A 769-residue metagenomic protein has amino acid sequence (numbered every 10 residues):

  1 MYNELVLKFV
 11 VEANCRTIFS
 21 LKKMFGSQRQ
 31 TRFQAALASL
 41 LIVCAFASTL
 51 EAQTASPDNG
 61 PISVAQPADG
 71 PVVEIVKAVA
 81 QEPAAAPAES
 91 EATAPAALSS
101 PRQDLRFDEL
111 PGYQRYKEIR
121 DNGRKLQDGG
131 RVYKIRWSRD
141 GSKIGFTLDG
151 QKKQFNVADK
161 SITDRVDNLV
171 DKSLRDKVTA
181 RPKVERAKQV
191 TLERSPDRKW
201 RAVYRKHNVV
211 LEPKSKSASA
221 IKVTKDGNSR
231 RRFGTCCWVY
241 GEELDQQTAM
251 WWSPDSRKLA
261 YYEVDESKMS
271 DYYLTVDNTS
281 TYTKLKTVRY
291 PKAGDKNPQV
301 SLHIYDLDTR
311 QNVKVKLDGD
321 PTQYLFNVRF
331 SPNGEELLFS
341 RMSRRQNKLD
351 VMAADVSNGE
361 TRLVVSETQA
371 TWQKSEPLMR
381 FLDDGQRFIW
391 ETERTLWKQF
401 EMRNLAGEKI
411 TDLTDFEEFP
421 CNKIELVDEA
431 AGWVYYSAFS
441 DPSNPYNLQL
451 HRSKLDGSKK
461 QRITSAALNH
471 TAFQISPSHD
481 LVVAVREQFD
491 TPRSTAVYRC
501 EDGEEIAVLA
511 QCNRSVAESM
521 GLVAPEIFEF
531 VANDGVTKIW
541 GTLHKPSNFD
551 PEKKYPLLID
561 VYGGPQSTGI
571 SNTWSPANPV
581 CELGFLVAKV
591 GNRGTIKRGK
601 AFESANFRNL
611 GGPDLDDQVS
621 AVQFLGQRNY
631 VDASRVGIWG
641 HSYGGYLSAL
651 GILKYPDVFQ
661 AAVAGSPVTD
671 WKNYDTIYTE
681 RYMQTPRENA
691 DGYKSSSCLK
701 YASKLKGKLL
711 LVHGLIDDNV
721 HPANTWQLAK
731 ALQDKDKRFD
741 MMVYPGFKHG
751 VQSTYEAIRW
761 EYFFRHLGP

Functional and structural regions predicted by a protein language model:
A36-S48: Bacterial N-terminal signal peptides
A52-R106, K177-R181: Compositionally biased, proline/threonine/alanine/serine-rich low-complexity intrinsically disordered stretches
R102-Y116, N122, K160-V178, S219-M250 (+3 more regions): Predominantly five- to eight-bladed beta-propeller fold
D128-I135, Q189, C236-P254, N327-V328 (+1 more regions): Signature of short aromatic-glycine-proline-rich micro-motifs recurring in repeat-based ectodomains
V132-R136, S142-K143, T147-K152, D171-K183 (+16 more regions): Non-catalytic accessory segments flanking enzyme active sites
S142, D197-K199, R257, N333-E335 (+3 more regions): Short coil/turn segments that connect the beta-strands within blades of beta-propeller domains
V157-K160, K214-K216, L307-R310, V356-G359 (+3 more regions): Short loop/turn segments that connect beta-strands within beta-propeller blades
D271, F326, G334, S340 (+2 more regions): Serine-hydrolase catalytic core recognition
